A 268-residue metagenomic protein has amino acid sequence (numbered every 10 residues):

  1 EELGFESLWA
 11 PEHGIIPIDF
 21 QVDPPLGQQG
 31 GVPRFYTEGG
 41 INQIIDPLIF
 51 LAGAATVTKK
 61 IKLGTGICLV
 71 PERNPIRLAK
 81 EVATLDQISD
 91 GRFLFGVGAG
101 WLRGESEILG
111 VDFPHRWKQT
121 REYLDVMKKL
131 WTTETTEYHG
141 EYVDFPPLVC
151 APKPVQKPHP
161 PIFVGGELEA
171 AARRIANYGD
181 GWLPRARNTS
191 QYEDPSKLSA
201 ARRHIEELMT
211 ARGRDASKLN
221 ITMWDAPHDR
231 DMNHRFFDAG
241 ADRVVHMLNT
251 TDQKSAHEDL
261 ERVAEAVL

Functional and structural regions predicted by a protein language model:
E1-L268: Active-site-adjacent structural elements that line small-molecule/cofactor binding pockets in enzymes
